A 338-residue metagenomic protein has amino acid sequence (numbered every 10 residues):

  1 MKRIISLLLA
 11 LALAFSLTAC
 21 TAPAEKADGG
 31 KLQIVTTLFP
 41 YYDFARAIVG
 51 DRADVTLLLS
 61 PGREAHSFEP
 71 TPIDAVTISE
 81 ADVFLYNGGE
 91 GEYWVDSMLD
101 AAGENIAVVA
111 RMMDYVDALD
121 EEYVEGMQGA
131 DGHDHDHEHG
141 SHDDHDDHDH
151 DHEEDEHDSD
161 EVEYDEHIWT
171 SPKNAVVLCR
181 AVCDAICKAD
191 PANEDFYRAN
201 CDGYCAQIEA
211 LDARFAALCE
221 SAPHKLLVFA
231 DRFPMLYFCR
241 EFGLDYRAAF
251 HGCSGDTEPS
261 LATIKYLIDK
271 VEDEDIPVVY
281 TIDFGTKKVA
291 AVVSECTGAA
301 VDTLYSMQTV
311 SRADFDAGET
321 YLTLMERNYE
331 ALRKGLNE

Functional and structural regions predicted by a protein language model:
M1-L11: Positively charged n-region of N-terminal signal peptides that target proteins for export
L7-L9, C20-E338: Extracytoplasmic metal-acquisition and chelation regions
A14-A19: Hydrophobic membrane-targeting signal helices
